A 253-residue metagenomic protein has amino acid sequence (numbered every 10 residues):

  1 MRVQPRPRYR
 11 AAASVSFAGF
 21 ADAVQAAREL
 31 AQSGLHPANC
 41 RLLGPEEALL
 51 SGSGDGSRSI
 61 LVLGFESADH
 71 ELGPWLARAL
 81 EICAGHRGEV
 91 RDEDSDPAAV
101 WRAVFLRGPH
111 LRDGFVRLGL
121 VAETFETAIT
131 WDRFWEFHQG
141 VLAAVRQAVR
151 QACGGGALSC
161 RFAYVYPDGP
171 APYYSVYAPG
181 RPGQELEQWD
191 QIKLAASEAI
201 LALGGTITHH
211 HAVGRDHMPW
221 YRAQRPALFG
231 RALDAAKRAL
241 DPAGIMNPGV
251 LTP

Functional and structural regions predicted by a protein language model:
M1-A11, A143, R222-D234: Compositionally biased, low-complexity linear motifs
M1-R6, I207-V213: FAD-binding core of FAD-dependent oxidoreductases, characterized by glycine-rich FAD pyrophosphate-binding loops
R2-P5, A11, V15-A195, A199 (+1 more regions): C-terminal substrate-recognition/cap domain of FAD-linked oxidoreductases
S175-P182, H211-P219: Short, local alpha-helical segments
L203, H210-A212, N247: Short glycine/serine/threonine-biased micro-segments
G214-P253: Activity-critical C-terminal alpha-helical subdomain
